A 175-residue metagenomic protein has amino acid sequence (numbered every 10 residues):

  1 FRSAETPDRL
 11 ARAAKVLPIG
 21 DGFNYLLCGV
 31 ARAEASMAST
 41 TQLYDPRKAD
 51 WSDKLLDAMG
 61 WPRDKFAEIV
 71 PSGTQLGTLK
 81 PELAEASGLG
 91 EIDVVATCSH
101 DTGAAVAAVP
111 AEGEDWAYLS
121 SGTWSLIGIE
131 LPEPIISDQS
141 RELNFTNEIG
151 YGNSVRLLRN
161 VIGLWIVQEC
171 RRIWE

Functional and structural regions predicted by a protein language model:
F1-R32, Q42-A58, P81-E175: Active-site core segments that coordinate phosphate-bearing ligands/cofactors across diverse enzyme families
E34-M37: N-terminal entrance/gating region of PLP-dependent enzymes' catalytic architecture
S39-L43, D64-T74: A glycine-/small-polar-enriched, mobile loop at the entrance of the PLP active site in fold-type I
P71-L79, S99: Glycine-rich phosphate-binding loops at beta-strand->alpha-helix junctions
